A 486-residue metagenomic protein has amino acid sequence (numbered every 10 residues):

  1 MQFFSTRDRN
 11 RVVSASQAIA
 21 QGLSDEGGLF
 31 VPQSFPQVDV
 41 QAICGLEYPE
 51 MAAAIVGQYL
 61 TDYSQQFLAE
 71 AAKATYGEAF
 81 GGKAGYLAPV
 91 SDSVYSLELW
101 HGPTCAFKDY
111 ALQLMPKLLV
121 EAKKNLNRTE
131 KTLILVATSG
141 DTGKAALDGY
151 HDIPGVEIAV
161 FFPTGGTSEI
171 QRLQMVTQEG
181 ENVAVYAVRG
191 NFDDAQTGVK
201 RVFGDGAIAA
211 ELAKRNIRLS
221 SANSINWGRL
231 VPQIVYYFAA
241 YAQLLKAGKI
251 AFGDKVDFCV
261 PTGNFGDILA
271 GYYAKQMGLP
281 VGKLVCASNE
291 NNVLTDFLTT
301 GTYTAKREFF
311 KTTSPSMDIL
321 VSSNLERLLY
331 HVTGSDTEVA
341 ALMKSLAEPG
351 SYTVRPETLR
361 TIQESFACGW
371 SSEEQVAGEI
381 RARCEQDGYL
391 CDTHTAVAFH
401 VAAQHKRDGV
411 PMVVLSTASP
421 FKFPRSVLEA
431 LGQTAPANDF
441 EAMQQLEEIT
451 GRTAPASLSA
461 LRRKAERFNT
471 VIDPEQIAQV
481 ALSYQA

Functional and structural regions predicted by a protein language model:
M1-A486: PLP-dependent amino-acid enzyme catalytic core
